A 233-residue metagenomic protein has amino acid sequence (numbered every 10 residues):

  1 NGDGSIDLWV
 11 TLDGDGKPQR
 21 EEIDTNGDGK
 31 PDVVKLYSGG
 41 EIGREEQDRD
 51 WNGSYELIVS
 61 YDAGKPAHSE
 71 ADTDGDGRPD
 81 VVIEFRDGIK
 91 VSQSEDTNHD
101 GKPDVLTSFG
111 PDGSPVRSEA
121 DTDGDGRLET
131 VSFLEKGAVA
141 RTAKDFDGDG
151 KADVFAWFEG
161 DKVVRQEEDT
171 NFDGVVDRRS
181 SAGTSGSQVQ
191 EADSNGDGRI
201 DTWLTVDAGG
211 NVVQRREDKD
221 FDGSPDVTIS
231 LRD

Functional and structural regions predicted by a protein language model:
N1-D233: Calcium-binding acidic motifs and repeat modules
